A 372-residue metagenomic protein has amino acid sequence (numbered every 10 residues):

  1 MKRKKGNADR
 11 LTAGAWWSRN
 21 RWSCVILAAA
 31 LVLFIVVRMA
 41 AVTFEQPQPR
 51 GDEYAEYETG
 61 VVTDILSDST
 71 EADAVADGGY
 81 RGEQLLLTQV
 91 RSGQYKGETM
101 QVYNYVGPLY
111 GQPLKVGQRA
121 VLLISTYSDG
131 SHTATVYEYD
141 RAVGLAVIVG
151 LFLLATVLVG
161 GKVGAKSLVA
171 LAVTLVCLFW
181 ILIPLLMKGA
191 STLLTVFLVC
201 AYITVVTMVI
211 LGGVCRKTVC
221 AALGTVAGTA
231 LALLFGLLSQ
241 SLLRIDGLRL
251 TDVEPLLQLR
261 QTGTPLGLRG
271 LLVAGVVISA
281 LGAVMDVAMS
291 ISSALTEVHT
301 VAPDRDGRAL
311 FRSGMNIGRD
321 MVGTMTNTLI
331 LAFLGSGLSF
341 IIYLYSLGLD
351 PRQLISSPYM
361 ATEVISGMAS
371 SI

Functional and structural regions predicted by a protein language model:
M1-D52: Hydrophobic secretory-pathway targeting helix
L11-R19, V159, V163, S167 (+10 more regions): Membrane-helix interfacial "entry" motifs
R19-L27, R216-A230, V322-T328: Alpha-helical transmembrane segments and their helix-start/interface "positive-inside/aromatic belt" motifs in integral
E53-G82: Structural detector for short beta-strands of small beta-barrel domains
L86-R91: SH3/SH3-like beta-barrel fold
V106-V143: Extended, hydrophilic extramembrane loops/domains of integral membrane proteins
L151-Q258, L266-S279: Transmembrane alpha-helical segments that form the functional core of multipass membrane systems
L233-V364, M368-A369: Generic detector of multi-pass transmembrane helix bundles and their immediately adjacent loops in polytopic membrane
